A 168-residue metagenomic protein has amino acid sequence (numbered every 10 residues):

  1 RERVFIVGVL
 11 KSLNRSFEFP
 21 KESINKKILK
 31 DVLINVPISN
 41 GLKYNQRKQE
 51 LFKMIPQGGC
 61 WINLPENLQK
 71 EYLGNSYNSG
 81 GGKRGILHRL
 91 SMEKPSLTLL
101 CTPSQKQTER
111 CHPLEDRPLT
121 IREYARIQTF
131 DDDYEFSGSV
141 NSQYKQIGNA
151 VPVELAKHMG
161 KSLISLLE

Functional and structural regions predicted by a protein language model:
R3-E168: S-adenosyl-L-methionine-dependent DNA methyltransferase catalytic core
